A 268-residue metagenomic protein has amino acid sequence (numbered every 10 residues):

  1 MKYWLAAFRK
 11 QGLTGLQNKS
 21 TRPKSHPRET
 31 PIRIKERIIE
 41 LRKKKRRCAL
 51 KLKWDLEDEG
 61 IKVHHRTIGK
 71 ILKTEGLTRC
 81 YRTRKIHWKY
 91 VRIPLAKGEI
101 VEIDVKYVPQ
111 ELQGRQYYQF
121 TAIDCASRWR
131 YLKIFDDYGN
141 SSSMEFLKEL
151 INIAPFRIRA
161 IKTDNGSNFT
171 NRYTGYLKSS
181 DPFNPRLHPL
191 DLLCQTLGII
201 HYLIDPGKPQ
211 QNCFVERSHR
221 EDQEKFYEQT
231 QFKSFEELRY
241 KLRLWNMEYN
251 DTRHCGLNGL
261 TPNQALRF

Functional and structural regions predicted by a protein language model:
M1-W4, G12, R37-I38, L52 (+13 more regions): Mobile genetic element proteins and their domesticated derivatives, centered on retroelements and DNA transposons
F8: DNA major-groove recognition helices of helix-turn-helix
L13-E36, E40-V101, S167-N168, T174-H188 (+1 more regions): Basic, flexible linker segments flanking DNA-binding modules in nucleic acid-interacting mobile-element proteins
K62, R66, K73, L77-I123 (+3 more regions): Mobile-element integrase/transposase regions, centering on the N-terminal DNA-binding/Zn-coordinating module
D136-N140, L177: A short acidic/small-residue loop/turn micro-motif
T163-N165, L177-E224, R243, A265-L266: RNase H-like two-metal-ion nuclease catalytic core shared by retroviral integrases and related mobile-element nucleases
L197-I199, R220-F268: C-terminal domain-tail junction helix/linker
